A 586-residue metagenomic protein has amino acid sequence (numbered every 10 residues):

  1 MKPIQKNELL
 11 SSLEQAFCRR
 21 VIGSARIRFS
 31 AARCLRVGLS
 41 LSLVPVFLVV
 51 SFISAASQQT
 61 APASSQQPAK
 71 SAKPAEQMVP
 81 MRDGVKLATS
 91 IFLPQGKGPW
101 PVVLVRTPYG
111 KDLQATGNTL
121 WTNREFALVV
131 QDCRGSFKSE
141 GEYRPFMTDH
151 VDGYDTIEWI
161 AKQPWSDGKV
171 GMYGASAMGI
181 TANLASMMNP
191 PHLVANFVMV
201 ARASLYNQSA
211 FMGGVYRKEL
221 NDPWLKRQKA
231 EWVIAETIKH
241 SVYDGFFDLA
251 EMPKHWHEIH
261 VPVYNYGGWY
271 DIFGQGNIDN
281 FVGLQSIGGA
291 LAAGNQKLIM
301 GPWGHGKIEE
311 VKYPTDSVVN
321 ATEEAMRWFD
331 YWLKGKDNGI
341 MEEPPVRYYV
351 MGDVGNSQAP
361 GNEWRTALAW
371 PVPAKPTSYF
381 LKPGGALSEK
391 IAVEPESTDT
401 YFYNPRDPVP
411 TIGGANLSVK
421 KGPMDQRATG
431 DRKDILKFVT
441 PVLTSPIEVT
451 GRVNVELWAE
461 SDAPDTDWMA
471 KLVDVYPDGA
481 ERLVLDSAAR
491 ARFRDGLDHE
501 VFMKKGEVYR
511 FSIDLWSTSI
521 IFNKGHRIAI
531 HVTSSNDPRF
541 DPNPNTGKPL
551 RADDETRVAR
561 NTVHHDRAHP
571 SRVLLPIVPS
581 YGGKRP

Functional and structural regions predicted by a protein language model:
M1-C34: N-terminal secretory signal peptides that target proteins for export/translocation
K6, G135, D271-I272, S445 (+1 more regions): Glycine-/small-residue-rich active-site loops that bind phosphorylated ligands and cofactors
R19, A31-A32, V49, S54 (+1 more regions): Generic detector of N-terminal low-structure segments
V37-A55: Bacterial N-terminal signal peptides
V50-A56, K297-P302, V409-P410: Short, compositionally biased low-complexity segments
A55-Q58, A63-S65: Boundary at the C-terminal end of the N-terminal hydrophobic targeting segment
S64-M341: Active-site-proximal cap/loop segments of hydrolase catalytic domains
K307, P314-P586: C-terminal, loop-rich substrate-recognition/catalytic regions characterized by aromatic stacking residues
